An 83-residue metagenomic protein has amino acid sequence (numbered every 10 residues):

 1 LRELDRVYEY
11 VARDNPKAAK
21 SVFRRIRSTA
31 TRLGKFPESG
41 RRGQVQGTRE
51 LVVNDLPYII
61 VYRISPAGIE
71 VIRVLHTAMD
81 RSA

Functional and structural regions predicted by a protein language model:
L1-T48: Basic, Lys/Arg-enriched alpha-helical interface segments
V53, Y58-A83: Enriched for short, Lys/Arg-rich terminal
